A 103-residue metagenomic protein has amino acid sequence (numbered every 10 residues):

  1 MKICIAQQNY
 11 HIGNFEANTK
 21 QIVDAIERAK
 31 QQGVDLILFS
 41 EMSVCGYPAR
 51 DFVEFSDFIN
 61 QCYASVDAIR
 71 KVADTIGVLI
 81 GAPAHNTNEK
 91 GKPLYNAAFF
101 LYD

Functional and structural regions predicted by a protein language model:
M1-D103: Hydrophobic structural segments
